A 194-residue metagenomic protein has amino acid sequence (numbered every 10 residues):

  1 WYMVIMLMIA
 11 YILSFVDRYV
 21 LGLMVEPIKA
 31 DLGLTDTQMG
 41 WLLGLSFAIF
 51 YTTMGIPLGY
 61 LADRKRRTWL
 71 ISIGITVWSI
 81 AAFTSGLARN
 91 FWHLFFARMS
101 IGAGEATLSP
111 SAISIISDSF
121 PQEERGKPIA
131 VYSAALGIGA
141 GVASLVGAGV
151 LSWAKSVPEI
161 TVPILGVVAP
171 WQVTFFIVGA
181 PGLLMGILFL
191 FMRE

Functional and structural regions predicted by a protein language model:
A10, I71-V77, A81, A97 (+2 more regions): Residue-level signature of the transmembrane alpha-helical cores of Major Facilitator Superfamily-type secondary
F15, Y19, F47-I56, A106 (+1 more regions): Residue-level signature of mid-helix packing/kink "hotspots" within the transmembrane helices of 12-pass Major
M24-T53: Extracellular/periplasmic helix-loop-helix junction of adjacent transmembrane segments in MFS-like secondary
P27, G59-Y60, G149: Membrane-interface helix termini in secondary transporters
G33, R66, L87-H93, G104 (+1 more regions): Helix-breaking motifs and short loop linkers at transmembrane-helix boundaries and internal kinks in secondary membrane
T53-W92: Conserved MFS/SLC helix-loop-helix module at the cytosolic interface between two early adjacent transmembrane helices
F96-G137: Cytoplasmic helix-loop-helix junction between adjacent transmembrane helices in 12-TM secondary transporters
Y132-E194: Helix-loop-helix hairpin linking two adjacent transmembrane segments in secondary transporters
